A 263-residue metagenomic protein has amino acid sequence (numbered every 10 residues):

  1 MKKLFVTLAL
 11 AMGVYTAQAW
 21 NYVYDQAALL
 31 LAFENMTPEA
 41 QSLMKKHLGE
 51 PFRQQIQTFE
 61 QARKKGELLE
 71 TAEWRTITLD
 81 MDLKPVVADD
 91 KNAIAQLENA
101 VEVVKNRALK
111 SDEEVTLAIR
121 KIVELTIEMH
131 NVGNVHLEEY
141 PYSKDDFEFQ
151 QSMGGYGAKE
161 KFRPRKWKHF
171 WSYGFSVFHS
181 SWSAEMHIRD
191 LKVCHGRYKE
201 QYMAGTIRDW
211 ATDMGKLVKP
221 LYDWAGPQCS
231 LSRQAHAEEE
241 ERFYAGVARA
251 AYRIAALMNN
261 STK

Functional and structural regions predicted by a protein language model:
L4-G13: Sec-dependent N-terminal signal peptides
Q18-L125, E138-K263: N-terminal, motif-rich segments that launch catalysis or mediate targeting to/interaction with membranes, typified by
